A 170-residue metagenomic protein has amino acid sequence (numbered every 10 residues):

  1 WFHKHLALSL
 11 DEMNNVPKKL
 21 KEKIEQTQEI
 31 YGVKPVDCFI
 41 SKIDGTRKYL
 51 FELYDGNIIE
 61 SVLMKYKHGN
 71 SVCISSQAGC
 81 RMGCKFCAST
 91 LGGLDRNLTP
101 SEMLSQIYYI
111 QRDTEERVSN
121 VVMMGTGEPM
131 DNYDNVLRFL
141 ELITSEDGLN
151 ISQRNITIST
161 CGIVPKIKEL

Functional and structural regions predicted by a protein language model:
W1-N70: Flexible, acidic/Gly-rich N-terminal and inter-domain linker regions that tether and position cofactor-handling modules
C38, I59-A78, M82-L170: Conserved Radical SAM active-site core
